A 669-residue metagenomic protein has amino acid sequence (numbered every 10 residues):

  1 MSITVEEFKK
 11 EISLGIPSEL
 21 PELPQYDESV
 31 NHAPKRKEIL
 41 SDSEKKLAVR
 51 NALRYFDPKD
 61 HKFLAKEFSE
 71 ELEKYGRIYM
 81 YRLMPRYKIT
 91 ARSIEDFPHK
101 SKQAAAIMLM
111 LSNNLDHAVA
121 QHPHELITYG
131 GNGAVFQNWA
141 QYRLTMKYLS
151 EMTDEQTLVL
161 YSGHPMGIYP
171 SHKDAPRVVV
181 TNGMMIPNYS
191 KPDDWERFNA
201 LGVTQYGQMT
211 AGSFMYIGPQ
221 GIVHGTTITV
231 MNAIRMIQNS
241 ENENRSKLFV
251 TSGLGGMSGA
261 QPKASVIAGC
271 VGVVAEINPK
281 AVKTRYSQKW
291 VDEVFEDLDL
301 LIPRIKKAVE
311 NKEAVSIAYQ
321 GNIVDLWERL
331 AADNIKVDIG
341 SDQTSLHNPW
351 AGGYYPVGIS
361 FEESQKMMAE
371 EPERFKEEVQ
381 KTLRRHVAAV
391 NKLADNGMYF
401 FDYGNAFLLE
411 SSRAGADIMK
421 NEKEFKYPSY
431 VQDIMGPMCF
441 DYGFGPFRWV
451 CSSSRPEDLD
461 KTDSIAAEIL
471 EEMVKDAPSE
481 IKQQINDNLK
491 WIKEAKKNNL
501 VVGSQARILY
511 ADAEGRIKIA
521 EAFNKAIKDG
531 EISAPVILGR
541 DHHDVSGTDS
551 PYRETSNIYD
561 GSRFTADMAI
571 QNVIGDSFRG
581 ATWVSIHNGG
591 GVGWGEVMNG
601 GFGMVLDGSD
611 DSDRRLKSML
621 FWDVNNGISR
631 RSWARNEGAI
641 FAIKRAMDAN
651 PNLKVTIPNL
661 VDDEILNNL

Functional and structural regions predicted by a protein language model:
M1-R235, S240-N242, M435-S585, V592-G593 (+2 more regions): N-terminal ligand-binding/catalytic initiation module
E151-Q156, G269, K336-I339, K392-Y399 (+2 more regions): Structural alpha-beta junctions
T157-S162, V180, T251, V274-A275 (+5 more regions): General beta-strand structural signal in soluble alpha/beta enzymes
G207-M231, R235, E241, R245-L248 (+6 more regions): Catalytic or ion-translocation cores adjacent to nucleophile or general acid/base/metal-coordination motifs in diverse
A281-K283, E410, S546: Short, charged/polar "capping" segments at the starts of alpha-helices and the immediately preceding loops
D299-I519: Core active-site phosphate/anionic-ligand binding loop and the adjoining beta-turn-alpha structural block in enzyme
I657, V661-L669: Intrinsically disordered, low-complexity regulatory segments in tyrosine-phosphorylation signaling proteins
